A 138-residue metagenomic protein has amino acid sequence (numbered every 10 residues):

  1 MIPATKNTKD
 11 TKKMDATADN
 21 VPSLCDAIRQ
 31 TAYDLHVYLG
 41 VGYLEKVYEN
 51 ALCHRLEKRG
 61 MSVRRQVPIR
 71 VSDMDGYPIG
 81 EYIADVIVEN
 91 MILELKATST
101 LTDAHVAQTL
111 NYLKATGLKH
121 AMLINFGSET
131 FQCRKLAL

Functional and structural regions predicted by a protein language model:
M1-D19: Short, low-complexity, charge-dense intrinsically disordered segments
V21-D26, Q30, V41-E45, E49 (+1 more regions): Nuclease catalytic cores
A32-Y38: N-terminal capping segment at the start of a domain
G40, V63, A84-S99, Y112: Conserved catalytic cores of phosphodiester-cleaving nucleases, focusing on short active-site segments
E57-D73: A short acidic/basic microdomain associated with nuclease active sites
P78-Y82: A short, glycine/Asx- and small/polar-enriched loop/turn that sits immediately N-terminal to a beta-strand
I92, K96-L138: Nucleic-acid nuclease catalytic cores
